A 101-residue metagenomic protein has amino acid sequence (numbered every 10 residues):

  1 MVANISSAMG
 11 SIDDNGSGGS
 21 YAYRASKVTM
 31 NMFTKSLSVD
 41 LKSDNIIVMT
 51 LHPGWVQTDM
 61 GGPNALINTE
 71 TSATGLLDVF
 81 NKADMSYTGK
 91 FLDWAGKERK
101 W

Functional and structural regions predicted by a protein language model:
M1-K42: Catalytic loop of short-chain dehydrogenase/reductase
A3, D44-M49, K90: Rossmann-like NAD(H)/NADP(H) cofactor-binding core
S11, P53-D59: Short, flexible catalytic-loop segment of classical short-chain dehydrogenase/reductase
D14, G61-G62: A short local structural element in Rossmann-fold oxidoreductases
Y21, I47, L51-H52: Acidic/histidine-enriched, beta-strand-rich ligand/metal-binding domains
T34, T58, T88: Ser/Thr-centric signal marking residues that sit in or immediately flank functional binding/regulatory motifs
T50-L51, G62-W101: C-terminal helical subdomain
